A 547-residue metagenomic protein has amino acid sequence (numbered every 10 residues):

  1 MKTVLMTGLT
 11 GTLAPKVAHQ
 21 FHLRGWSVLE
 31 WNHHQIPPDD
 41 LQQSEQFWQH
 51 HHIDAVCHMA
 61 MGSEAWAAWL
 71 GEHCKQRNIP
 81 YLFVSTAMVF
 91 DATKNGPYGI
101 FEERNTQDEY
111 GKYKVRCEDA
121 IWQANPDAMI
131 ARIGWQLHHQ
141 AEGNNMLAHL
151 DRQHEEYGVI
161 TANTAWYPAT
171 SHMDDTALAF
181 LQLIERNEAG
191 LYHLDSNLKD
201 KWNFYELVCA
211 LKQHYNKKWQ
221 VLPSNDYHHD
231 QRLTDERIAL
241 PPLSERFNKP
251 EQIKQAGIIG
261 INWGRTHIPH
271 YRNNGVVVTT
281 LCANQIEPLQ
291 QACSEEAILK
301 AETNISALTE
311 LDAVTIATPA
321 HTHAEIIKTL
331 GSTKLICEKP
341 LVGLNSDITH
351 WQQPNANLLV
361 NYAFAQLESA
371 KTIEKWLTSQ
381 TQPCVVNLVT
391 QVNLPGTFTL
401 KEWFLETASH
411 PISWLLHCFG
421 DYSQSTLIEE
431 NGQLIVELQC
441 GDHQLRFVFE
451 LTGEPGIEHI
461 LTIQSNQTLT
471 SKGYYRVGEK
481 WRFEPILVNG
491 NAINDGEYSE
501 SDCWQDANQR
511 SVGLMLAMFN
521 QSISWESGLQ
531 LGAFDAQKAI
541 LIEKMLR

Functional and structural regions predicted by a protein language model:
G8-W26, I253-E296, T309, L516: N-terminal Rossmann-like dinucleotide-binding module
I79-F90, A313-A365: Beta-strand-loop-alpha-helix segment that lines the small-molecule cofactor/substrate pocket of alpha/beta enzymes
D119-P168, D175: NAD(P)-dependent short-chain dehydrogenase/reductase
A179, R186-H228: Mid/C-terminal beta-alpha module of Rossmann-like enzyme folds, strongest in SDR-family dehydrogenases/epimerases
C282-A283, Q291-S294, A313-T318, N357 (+1 more regions): C-terminal helix-rich "cap/oligomerization" subdomain common to oxidoreductases
V342-F398: A contiguous active-site-proximal alpha/beta segment in oxidoreductase catalytic domains
L394-E458, Q464, Y475: Rossmann-like dinucleotide-binding domain that binds NAD(P)(H)
Q444-G513: NAD(P)-dinucleotide binding in Rossmann-like oxidoreductases
